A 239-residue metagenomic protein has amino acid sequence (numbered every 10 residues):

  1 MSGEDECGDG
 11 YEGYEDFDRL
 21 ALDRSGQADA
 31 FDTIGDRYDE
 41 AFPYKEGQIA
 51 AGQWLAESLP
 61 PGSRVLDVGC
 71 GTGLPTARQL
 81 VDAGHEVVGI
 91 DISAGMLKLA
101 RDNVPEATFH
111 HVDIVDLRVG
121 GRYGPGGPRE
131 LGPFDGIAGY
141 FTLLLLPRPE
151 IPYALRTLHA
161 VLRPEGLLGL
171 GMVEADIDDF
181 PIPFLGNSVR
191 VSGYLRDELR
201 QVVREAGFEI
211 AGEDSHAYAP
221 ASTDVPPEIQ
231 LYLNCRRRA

Functional and structural regions predicted by a protein language model:
S2-P61, D176: Conserved class I S-adenosyl-L-methionine
L66, T72-L117: Class I SAM-dependent methyltransferase SAM/SAH-binding core
G120-I137: A short acidic, Gly/Pro-enriched loop at the edge of an enzyme's catalytic core that lines a small-molecule cofactor
P152-P164: A short glycine-rich, Lys/Arg-flanked "PGG" loop and its adjoining helix->strand segment in the class I
E165-M172: Conserved beta-strand signature within the Rossmann-like core of class I S-adenosyl-L-methionine
V173-R190: Short, glycine-/aromatic-enriched active-site segment of Class I SAM-dependent methyltransferases
V191-G207: Short alpha-helix
A219-A239: Core SAM-dependent methyltransferase catalytic element
